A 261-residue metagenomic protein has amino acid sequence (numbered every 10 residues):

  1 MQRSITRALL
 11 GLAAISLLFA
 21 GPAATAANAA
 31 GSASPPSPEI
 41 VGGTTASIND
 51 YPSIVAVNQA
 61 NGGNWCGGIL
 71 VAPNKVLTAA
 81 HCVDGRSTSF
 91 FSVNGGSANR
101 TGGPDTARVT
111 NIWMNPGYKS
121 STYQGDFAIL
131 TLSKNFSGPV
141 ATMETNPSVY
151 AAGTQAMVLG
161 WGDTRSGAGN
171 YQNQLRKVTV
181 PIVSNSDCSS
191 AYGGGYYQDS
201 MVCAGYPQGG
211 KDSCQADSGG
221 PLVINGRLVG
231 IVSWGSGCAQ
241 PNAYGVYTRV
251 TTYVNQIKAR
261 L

Functional and structural regions predicted by a protein language model:
Q2-L77, G85-R86, F90-S97, I112 (+3 more regions): Protease-domain processing segments flanking chymotrypsin-fold serine proteases, especially trypsin-like
V41-N49, A60, S92-S137: Conserved catalytic-core segment of clan PA serine endopeptidases
I54, N58, A168-G169, Q174-L261: Extracellular trypsin-like serine protease catalytic domains
N61-G62, H81-G85, G96-T101, G117 (+6 more regions): Acidic glycine-/aspartate-rich tracts in secreted/extracellular proteins
C66-G67, N146, S218: Short, conserved secondary-structure segments in the cores of folded domains
K75-A80, G153-T164, V223-G237: Active-site-proximal beta-strands of protease catalytic cores
N99, A107-I112, Q124-G209, V250-T252: Chymotrypsin/trypsin-fold serine protease catalytic domain
